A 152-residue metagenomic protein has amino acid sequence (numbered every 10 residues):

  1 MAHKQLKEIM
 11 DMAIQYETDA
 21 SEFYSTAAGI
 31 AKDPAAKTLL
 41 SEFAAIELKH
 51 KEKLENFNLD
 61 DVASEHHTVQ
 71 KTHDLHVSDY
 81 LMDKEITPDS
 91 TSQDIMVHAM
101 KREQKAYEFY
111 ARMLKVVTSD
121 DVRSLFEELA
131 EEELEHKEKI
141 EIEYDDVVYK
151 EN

Functional and structural regions predicted by a protein language model:
M1-N152: Non-heme di-metal
